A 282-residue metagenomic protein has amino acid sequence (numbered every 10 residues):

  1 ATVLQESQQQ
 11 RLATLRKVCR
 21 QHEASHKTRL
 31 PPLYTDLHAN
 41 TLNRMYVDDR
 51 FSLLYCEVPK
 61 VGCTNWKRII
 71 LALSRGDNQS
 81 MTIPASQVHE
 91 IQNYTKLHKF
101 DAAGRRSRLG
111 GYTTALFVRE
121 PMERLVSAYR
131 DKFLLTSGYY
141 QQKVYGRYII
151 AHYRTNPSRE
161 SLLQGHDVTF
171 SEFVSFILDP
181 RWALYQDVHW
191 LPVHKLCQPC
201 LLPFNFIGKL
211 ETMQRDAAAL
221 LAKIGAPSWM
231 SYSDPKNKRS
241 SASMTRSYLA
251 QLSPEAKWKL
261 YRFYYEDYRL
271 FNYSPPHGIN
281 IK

Functional and structural regions predicted by a protein language model:
A1-K282: Membrane-interface amphipathic segments in extracytoplasmic regions
